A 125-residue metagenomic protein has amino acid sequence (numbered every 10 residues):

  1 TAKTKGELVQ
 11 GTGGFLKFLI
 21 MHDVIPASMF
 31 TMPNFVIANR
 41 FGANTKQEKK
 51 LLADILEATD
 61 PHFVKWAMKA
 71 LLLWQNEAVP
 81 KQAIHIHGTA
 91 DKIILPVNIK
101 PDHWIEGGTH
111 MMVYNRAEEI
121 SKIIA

Functional and structural regions predicted by a protein language model:
T1-P26: Flexible "cap/lid" loop of the alpha/beta hydrolase fold
E7-Q10, I94-V97, Y114: Short glycine-/acidic-enriched loop or helix-start segments at secondary-structure transitions that form or flank
Q10-F15, N98-D102, E118-E119: Short, glycine/charged-enriched secondary-structure capping and boundary segments
S28-N76: Conserved alpha/beta-hydrolase catalytic His-Asp/Glu region
V79-A83, V97-K100: Short, proline-enriched alpha-helix->beta-strand connector loops that line the catalytic pocket of alpha/beta-hydrolase
H85-D91: Short beta-strand/loop motif that positions the catalytic acidic residue of the alpha/beta-hydrolase fold
G88, E106-G107: Active-site donor-binding loop signature of nucleotide-sugar glycosyltransferases
G108-I123: Catalytic histidine-centered segment of alpha/beta-hydrolase-like enzymes
